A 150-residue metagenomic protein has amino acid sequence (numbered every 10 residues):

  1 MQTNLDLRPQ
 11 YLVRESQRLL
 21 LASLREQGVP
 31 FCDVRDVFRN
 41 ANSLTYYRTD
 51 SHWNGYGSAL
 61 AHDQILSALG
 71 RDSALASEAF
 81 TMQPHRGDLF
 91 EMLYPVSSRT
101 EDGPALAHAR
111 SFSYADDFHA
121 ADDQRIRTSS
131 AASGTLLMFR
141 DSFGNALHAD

Functional and structural regions predicted by a protein language model:
M1-D150: Extracellular glycan-modifying ectodomains
